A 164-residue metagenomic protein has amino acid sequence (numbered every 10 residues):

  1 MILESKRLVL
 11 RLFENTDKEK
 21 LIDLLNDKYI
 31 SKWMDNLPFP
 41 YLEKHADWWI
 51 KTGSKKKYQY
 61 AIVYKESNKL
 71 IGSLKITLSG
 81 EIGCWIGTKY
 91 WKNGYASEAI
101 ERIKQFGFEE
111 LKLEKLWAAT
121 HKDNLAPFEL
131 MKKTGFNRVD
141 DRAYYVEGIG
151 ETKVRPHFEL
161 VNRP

Functional and structural regions predicted by a protein language model:
M1-Y29, Q59, V63-P164: Acyl-donor (CoA/ACP) binding surface of acyl/acetyltransferases
Y29-I50: Conserved GNAT-fold acetyl-CoA-binding loop/helix
K51-K56: Short loop/turn motifs at secondary-structure junctions and domain boundaries
